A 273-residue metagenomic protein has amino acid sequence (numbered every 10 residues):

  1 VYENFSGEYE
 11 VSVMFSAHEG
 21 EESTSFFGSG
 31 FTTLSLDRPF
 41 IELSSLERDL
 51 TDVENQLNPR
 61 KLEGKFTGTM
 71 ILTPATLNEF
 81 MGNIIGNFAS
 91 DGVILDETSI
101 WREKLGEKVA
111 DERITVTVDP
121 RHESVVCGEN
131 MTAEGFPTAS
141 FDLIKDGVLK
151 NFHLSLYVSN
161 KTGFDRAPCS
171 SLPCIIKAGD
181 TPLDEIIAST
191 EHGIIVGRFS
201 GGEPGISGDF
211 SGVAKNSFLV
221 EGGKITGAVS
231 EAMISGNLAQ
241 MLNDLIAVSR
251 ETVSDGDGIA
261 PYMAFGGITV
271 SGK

Functional and structural regions predicted by a protein language model:
V1-E129, F136, K145-D146, K224 (+1 more regions): Active-site bordering "gate/hinge" segments that shape substrate access to catalytic or cofactor-binding pockets
E103-K273: Dual-mode signal for accessory low-complexity, basic/Gly-rich regions
